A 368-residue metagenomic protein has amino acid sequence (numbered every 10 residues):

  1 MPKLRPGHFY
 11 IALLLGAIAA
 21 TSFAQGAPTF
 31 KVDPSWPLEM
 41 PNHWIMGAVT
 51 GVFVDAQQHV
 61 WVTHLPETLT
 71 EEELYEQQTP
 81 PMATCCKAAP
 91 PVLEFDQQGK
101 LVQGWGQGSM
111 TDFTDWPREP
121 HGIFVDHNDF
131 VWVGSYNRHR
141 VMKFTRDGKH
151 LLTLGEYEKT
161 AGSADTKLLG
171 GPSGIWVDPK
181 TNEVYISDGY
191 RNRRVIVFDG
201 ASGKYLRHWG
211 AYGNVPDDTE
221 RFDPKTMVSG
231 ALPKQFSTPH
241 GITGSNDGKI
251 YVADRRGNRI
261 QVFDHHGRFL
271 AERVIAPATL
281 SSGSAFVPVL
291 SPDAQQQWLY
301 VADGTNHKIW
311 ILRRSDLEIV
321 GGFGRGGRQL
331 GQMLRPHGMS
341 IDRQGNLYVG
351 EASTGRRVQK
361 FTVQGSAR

Functional and structural regions predicted by a protein language model:
M1-A12: Bacterial N-terminal signal peptides that target proteins for export
Y10-T21: Bacterial N-terminal signal peptides
F23-R368: Eukaryotic scaffold repeat domains enriched in small/polar residues
